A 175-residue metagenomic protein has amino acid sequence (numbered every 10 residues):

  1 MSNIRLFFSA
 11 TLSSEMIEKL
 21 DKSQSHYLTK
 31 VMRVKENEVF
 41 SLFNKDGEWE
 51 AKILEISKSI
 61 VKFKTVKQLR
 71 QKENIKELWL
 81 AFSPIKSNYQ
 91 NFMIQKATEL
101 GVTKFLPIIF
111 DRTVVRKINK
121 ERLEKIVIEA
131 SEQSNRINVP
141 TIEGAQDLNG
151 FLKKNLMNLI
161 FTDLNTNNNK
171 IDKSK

Functional and structural regions predicted by a protein language model:
M1-Q71, E121: N-terminal positively charged helical leader segments and presequences
A10-T11, K22-S23, K45, P84-I85 (+2 more regions): Fold-independent oxyanion-binding glycine-rich loops and adjacent beta-strand/coil segments at enzyme active sites
E18-K19, I75-W79, K175: Glycine/charged-rich beta-loop-alpha catalytic/anionic-binding loops adjacent to active sites
K35, L152-L156, K173: Flexible, charged surface loops at secondary-structure boundaries
E48, N88, N167-N168: Glycine-rich nucleotide phosphate-binding loop and flanking beta-alpha elements of Rossmann-like dinucleotide-binding
K52, F92, K117, K170-I171: Short glycine-/acidic-enriched loop or helix-start segments at secondary-structure transitions that form or flank
Q71-D163: RNA substrate-binding interface of SAM-dependent RNA methyltransferases
L159-K175: Active-site/ligand-binding-proximal alpha/beta "capping" segment
